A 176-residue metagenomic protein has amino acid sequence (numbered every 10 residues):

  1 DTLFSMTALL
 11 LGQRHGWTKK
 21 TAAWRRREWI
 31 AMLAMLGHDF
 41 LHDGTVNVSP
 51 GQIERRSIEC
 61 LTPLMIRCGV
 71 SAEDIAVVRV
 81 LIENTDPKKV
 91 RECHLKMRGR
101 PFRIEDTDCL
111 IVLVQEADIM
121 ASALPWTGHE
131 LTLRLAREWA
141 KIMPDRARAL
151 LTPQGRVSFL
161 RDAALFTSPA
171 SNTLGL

Functional and structural regions predicted by a protein language model:
D1-S5, I53-H94, F159-A163: Histidine- and acidic-residue-rich, metal-dependent catalytic cores
T2, R26-V46, S57, R79-D86: His-Asp-centered metal-binding catalytic motifs of divalent-metal-dependent phosphohydrolases/nucleases
M6-R27, G37, L41, S49 (+2 more regions): Divalent metal-dependent phosphate-bond-processing catalytic cores, especially two-metal-ion Mg2+/Mn2+ enzymes that act
